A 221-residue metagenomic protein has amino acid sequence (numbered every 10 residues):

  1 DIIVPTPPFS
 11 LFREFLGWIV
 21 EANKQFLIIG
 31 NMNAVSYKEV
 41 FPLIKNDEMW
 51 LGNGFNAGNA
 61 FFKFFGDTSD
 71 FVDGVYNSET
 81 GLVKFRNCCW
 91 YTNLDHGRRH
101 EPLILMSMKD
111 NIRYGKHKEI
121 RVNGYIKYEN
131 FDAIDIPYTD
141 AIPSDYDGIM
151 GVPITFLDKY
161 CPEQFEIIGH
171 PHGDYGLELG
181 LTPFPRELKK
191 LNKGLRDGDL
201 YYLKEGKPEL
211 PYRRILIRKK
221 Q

Functional and structural regions predicted by a protein language model:
D1-V4, P8-Q221: Class I S-adenosyl-L-methionine-dependent methyltransferase catalytic core
